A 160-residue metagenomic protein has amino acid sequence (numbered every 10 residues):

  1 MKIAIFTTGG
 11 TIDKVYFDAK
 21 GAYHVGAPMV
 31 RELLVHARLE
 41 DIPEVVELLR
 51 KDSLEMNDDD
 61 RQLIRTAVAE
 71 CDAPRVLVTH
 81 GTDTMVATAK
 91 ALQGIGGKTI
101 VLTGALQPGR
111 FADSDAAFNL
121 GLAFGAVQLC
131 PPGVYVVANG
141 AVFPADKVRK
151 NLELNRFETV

Functional and structural regions predicted by a protein language model:
M1-V160: Active-site histidine-anchored catalytic micro-motif
